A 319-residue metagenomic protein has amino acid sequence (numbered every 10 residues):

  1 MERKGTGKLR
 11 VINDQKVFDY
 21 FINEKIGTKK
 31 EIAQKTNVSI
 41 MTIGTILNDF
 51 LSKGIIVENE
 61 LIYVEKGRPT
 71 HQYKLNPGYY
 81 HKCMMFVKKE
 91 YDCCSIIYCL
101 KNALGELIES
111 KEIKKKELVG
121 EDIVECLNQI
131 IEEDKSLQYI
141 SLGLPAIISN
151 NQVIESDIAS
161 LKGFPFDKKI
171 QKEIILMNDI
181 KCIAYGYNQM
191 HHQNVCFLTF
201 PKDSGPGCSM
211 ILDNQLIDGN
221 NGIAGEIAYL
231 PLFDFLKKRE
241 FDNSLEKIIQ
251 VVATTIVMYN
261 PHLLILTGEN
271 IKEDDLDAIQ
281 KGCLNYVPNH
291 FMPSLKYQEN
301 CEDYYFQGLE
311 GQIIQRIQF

Functional and structural regions predicted by a protein language model:
M1-R68, Q72-S110, L118-E133, L232-F319: ATP-binding/phosphotransfer module of carbohydrate and carboxylate kinases, centering on a glycine-rich
K82-F86, Y139-S141, N194-T199, G207: Short glycine-aspartate micro-motif
E90-C93, I147-S149, G205-P206: Short, acidic Gly/Pro/Ser/Thr-rich loop/turn segments
L100, K162, L212-I217, L284-V287: A short, gly/pro- and small-residue-rich
L100-K101, I147, S209-M210: Hydrophobic beta-strand positions
L107-Q189, N194, L276-Y286: Glycine-rich phosphate-binding loop and adjoining helix at the ATP-binding site of ATP-dependent phosphoryl-transfer
L144, L198-K202, G268-E269, L295: Short secondary-structure boundary segments
I175-N260: Glycine/GP-enriched mid-protein hinge/lid loop-to-helix segment characteristic of carbohydrate kinases
